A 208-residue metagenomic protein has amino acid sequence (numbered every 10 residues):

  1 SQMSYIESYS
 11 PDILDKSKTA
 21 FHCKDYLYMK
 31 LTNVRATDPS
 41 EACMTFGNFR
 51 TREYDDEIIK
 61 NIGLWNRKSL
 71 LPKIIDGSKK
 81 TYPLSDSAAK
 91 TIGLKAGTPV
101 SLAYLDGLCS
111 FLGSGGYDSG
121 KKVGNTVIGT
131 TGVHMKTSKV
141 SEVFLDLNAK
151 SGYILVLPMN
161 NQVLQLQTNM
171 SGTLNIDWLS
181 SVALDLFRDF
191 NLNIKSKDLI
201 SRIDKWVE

Functional and structural regions predicted by a protein language model:
S1: Active-site phosphate-binding/coordination module
S4-A36, F46-N61, W65, D86-E208: Active-site core segments that coordinate phosphate-bearing ligands/cofactors across diverse enzyme families
K79-K80: Glycine-rich, mobile lid/loop segments that gate access to catalytic sites or pores
P83: Residues that form or flank phosphate/diphosphate-binding pockets in enzymes that use nucleotide phosphates
